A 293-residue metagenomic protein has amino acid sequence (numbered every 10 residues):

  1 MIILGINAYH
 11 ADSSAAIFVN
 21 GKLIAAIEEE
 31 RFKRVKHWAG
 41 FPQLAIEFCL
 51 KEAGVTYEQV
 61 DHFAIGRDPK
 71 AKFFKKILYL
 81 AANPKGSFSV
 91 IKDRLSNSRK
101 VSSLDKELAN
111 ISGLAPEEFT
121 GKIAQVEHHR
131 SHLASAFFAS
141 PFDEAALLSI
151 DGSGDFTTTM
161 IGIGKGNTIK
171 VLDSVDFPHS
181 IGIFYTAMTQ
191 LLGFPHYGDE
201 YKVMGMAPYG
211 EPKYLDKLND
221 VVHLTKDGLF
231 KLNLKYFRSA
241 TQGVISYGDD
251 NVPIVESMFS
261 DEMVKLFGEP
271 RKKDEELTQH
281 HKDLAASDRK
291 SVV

Functional and structural regions predicted by a protein language model:
M1-V293: Short acidic/glycine-rich loops and adjacent helix/strand connectors that line catalytic pockets where negatively
